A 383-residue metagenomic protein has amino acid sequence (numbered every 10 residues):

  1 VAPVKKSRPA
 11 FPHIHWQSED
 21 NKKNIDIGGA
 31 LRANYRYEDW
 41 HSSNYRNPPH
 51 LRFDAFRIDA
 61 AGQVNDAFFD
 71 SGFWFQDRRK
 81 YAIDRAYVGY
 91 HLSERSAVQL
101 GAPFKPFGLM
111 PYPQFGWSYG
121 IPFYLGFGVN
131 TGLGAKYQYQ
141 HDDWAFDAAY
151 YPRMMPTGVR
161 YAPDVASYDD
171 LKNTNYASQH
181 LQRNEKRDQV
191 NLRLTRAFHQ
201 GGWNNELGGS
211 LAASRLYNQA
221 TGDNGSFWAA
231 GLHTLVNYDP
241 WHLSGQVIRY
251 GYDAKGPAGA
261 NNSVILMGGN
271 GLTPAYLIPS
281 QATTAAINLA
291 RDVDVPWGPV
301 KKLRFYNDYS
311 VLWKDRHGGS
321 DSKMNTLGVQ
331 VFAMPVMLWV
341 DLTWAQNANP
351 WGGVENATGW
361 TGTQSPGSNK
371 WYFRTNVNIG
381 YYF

Functional and structural regions predicted by a protein language model:
W16-W40, Y45-A162, R196-H199, A286 (+1 more regions): Outer membrane beta-barrel
K22, Q63-N65, S93-R95, H141-W144 (+5 more regions): Outer-membrane beta-barrel channels and translocator barrels
K23, R46-F56, K80-D84, V129-L133 (+7 more regions): Residues that define the transmembrane beta-barrel architecture of outer-membrane proteins
I25-L31, F69-S71, V98-L100, F146-A148 (+8 more regions): Transmembrane beta-strands of outer-membrane beta-barrel proteins
N34-S42, W74-R78, F107-L109, Q114 (+10 more regions): Sequence/structural signature of outer-membrane beta-barrel proteins
N44, T157-L181, Q219-T221, D253-Y276 (+1 more regions): Solvent-exposed loop segments that connect transmembrane elements
R187, L192, R196-D315, K323 (+1 more regions): Detector for outer-membrane/organellar transmembrane beta-barrel domains, recognizing the amphipathic beta-strand
A333-Y382: Predominantly the C-terminal beta-signal and adjacent terminal strand-loop region of outer-membrane beta-barrel
